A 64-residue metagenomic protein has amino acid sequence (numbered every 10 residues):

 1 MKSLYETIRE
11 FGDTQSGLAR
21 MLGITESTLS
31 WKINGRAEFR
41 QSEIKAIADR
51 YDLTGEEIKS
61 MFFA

Functional and structural regions predicted by a protein language model:
M1-D13: A short, Lys/Arg-rich alpha-helix, primarily the initiator
G12-T14, F39-S42: Residue-level signal for the short linker/turn that defines the boundary of a DNA-recognition helix
Q15, E26, I44: Helix-turn-helix DNA-binding elements, focusing on the entry/boundary residues of the two helices that contact DNA
G17, T28, E57: Residues in the helix-turn-helix
G17-A19, I47: Short alpha-helical "recognition helix" segments of helix-turn-helix
T25-E38: Recognition helix of helix-turn-helix/homeodomain-like DNA-binding domains that insert into the DNA major groove
S42-E57: DNA major-groove recognition helix of helix-turn-helix/homeodomain DNA-binding modules
